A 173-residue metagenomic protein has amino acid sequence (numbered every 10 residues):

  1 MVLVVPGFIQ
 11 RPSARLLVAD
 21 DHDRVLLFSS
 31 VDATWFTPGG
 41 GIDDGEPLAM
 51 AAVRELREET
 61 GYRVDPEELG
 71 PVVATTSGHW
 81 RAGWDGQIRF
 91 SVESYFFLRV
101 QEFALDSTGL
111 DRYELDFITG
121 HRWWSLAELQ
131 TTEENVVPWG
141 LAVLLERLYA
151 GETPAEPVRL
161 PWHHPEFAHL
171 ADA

Functional and structural regions predicted by a protein language model:
M1-D21: Acidic, metal-coordinating catalytic segment for phosphate/diphosphate chemistry, firing primarily on the Nudix
V5-F8, D85-Q87, Y113: Short Gly/Pro-enriched turn/cap motifs at secondary-structure boundaries
R11, T37, R89-E93, D116: Short connector loops at helix/strand junctions that flank enzyme active sites, especially segments positioning acidic
R15, R24, G120: Conserved beta-strand and immediately adjacent loop positions that scaffold enzyme active sites
V18, F97-R99, R122-S125: Short, well-ordered beta-strand micro-motif
D23-R63: Conserved Nudix-box catalytic region and its N-terminal flanking loop in Nudix hydrolases and closely related
T34-W35, L105-A173: Nudix hydrolase/Nudix homology domain
Y62-D106: Active-site segment of metal-dependent pyrophosphate-handling enzymes, primarily the Nudix hydrolase catalytic core
